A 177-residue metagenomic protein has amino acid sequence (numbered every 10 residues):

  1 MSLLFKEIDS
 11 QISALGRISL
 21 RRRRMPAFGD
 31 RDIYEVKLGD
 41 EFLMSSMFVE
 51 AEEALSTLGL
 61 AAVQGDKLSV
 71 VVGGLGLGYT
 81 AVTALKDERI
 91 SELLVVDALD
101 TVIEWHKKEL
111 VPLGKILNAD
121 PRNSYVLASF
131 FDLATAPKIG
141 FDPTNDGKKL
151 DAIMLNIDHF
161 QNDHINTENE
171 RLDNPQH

Functional and structural regions predicted by a protein language model:
M1-A61, D66, K86: Rossmann-like AdoMet
V49-H177: The AdoMet/dcAdoMet-binding core of the Class I SAM-like
